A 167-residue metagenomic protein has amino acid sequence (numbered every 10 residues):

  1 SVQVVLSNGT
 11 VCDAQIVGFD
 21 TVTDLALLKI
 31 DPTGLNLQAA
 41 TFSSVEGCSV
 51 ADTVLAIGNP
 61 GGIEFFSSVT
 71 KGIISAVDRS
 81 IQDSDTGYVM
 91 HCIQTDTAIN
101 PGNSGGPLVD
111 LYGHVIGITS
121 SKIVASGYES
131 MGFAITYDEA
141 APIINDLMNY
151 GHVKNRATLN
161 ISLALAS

Functional and structural regions predicted by a protein language model:
S1-S167: Serine-dependent protease modules
